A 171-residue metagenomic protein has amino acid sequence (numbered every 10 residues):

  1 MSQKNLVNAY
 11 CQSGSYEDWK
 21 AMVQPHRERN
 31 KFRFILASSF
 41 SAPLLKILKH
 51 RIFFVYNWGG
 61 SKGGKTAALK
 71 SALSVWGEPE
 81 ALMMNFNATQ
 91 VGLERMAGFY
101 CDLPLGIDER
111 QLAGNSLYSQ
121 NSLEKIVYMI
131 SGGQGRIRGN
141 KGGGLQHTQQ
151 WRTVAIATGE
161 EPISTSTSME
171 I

Functional and structural regions predicted by a protein language model:
M1-I171: Phosphate-handling catalytic cores of nucleic-acid transaction enzymes
